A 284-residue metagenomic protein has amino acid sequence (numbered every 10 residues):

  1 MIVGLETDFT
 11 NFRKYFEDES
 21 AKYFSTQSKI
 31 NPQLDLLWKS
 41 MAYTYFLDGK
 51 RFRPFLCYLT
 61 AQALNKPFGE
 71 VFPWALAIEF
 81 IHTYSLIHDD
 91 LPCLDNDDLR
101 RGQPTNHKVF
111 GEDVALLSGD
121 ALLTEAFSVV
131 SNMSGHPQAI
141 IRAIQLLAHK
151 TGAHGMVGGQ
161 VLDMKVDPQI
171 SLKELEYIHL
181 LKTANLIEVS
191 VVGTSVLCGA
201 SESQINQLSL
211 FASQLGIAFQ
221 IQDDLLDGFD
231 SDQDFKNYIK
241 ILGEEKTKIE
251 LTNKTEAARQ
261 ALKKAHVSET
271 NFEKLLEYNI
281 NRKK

Functional and structural regions predicted by a protein language model:
M1-K284: All-alpha prenyltransferase/terpene-synthase fold signal
